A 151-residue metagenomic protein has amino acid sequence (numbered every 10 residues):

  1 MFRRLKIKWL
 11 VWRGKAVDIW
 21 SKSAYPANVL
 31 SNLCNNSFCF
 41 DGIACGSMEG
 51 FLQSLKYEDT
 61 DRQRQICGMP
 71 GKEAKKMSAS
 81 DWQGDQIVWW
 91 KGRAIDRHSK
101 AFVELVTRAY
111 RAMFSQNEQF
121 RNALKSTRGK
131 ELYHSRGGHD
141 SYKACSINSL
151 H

Functional and structural regions predicted by a protein language model:
F2-H151: Charged, low-complexity intrinsically disordered segments
